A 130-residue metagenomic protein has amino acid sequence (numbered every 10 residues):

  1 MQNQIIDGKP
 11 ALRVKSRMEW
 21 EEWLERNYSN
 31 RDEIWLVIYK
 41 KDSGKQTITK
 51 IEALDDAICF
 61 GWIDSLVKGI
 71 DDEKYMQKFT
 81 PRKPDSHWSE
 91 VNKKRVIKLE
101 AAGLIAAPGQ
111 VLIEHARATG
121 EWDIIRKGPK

Functional and structural regions predicted by a protein language model:
M1-K130: Charge-dense, helix-prone N-terminal extensions
